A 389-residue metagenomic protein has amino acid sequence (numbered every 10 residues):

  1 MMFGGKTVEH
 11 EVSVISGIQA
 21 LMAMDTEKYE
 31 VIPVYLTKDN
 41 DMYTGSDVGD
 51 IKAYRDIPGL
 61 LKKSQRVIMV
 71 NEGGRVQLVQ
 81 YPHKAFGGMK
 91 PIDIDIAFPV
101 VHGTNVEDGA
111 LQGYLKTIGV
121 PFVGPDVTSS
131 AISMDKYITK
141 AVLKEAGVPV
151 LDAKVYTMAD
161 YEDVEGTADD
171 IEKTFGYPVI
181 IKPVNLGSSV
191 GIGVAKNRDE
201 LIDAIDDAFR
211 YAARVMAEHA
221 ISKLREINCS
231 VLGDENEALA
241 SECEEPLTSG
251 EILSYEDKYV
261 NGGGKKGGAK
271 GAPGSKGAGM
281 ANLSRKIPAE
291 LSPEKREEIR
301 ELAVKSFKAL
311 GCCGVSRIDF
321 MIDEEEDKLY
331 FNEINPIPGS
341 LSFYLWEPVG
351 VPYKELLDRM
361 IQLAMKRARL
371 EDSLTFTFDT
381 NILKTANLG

Functional and structural regions predicted by a protein language model:
M1-T128, I132-M134, I138, E145 (+2 more regions): ATP-binding N-terminal substructure of ATP-dependent carboxylate-amine bond-forming enzymes
M2-K6, A278-G389: ATP-dependent carboxylate activation and anion-phosphoryl transfer catalytic cores that bind Mg-ATP to form
S13, V150-V155, V179-A204, E226-N228: Glycine-rich phosphate-binding loop of ATP-grasp-fold ATP-dependent ligases
V31, P121-F122, V150, V179 (+1 more regions): Hydrophobic beta-strand scaffold residues
I32, V215-H219, I227-N228, G311-E324: A short glycine-rich, hydrophobically flanked beta-strand micro-motif that places a catalytic Asp/Glu for divalent metal
H102-G103, S189, P246-S249, N335-E347: Glycine-rich phosphate/pyrophosphate-binding beta-alpha loops
L143-K144, E172-S189, A213-K223: ATP-grasp fold ATP-binding core
K196-S275, E290-K295, L329: Phosphate-binding site of ATP-dependent enzymes
